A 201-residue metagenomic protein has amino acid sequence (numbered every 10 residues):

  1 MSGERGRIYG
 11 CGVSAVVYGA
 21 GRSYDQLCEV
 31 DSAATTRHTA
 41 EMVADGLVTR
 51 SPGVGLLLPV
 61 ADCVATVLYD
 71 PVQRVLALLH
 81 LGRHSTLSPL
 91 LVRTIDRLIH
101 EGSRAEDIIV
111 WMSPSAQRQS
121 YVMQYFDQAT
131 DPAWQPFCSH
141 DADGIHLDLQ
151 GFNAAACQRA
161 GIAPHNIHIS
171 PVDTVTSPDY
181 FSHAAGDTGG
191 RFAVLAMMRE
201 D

Functional and structural regions predicted by a protein language model:
M1-D201: Active-site microenvironment for binding and transforming phosphate-containing groups
